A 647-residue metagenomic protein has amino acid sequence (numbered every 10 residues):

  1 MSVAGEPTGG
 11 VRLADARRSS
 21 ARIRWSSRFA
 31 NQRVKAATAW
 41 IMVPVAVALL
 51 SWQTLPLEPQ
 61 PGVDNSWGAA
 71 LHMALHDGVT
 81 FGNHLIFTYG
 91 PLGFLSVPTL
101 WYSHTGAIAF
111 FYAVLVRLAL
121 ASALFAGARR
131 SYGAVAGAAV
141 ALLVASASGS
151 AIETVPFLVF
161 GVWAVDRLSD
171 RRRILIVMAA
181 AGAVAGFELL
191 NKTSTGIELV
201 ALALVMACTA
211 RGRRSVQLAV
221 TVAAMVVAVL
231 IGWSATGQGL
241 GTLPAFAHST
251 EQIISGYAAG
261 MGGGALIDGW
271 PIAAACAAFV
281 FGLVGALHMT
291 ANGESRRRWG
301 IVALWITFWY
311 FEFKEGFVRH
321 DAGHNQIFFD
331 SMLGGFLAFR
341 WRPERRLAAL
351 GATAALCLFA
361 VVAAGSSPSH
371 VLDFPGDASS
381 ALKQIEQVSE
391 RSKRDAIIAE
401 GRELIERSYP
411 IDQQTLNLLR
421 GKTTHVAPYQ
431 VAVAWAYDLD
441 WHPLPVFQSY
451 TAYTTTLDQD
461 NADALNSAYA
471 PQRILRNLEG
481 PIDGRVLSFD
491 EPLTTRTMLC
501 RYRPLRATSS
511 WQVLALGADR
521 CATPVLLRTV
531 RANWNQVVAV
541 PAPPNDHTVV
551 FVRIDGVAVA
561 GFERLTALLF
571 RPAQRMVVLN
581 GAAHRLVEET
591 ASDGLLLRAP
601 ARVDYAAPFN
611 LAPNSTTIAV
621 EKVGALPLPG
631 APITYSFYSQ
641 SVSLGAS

Functional and structural regions predicted by a protein language model:
W40-V47, G212-T236, A273, A277 (+1 more regions): Hydrophobic alpha-helical membrane-interfacial segments at the cytosolic entry of transmembrane helices
P56-L71, T80-S96, G241-T242: Extracytoplasmic catalytic/substrate-binding loops of multi-pass membrane glycan-assembly enzymes
M73, T88-Y102, A247-P271: Juxtamembrane membrane-water interface segments that cap and precede transmembrane helices
A107, F111-A141: Transmembrane-helix motifs of polytopic, lipid-linked glycan transferases
A134-A139, F160-G186, R214-A224, S295-T307: Short hydrophobic alpha-helices at membrane interfaces in multi-pass membrane enzymes
V140-A145, I176-T193, E198-M206, V227 (+1 more regions): Membrane-interface alpha helices of multi-pass inner-membrane proteins
E198-V227, H288-N292, G334-L347: Perimembrane helix-loop-helix junctions
K383-K422, A432-A436, D440, L444-S647: C-terminal luminal/periplasmic domains and tails of membrane-associated envelope-modifying transferases
